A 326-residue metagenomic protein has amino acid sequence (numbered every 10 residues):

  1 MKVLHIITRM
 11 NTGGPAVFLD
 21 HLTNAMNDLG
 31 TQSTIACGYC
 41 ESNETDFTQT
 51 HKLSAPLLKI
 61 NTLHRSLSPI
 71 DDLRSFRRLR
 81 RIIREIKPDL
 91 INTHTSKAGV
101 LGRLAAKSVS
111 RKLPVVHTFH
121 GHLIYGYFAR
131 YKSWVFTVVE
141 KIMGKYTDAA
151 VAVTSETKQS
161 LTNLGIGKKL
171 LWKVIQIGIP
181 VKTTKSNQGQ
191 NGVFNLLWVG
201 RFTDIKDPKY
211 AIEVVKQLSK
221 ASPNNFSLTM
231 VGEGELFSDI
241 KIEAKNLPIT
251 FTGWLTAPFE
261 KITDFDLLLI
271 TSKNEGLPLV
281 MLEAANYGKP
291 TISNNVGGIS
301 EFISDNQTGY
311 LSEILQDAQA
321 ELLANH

Functional and structural regions predicted by a protein language model:
H5-D71, S160-G165, W172, G234-L236: N-terminal strand-loop element at the rim of the active site of nucleotide-sugar-dependent glycosyltransferases
A16-N24, F194, W198-Q217, E235-S238: A conserved mid-protein helix/loop that constitutes part of the nucleotide-sugar donor-binding site
L67-I70, T162-N163, L170-F194: Acidic anion/phosphate-binding donor-loop and adjacent secondary structure in glycosyltransferase catalytic cores
I70-R77, L113-P114, I124-Y146: Nucleotide-sugar donor phosphate/pyrophosphate-binding loop at the beta->alpha transition of glycosyltransferases
K145-L171, V181: A short, active-site helix/loop in glycosyltransferases that binds the activated sugar's phosphate group
W254, K273: Aromatic "clamp/platform" in nucleotide-sugar-dependent glycosyltransferases that forms part of the donor/acceptor
P290-S293, I303: Short hydrophobic beta-strand element within catalytic cores of glycosyltransferases and related nucleotide-activated
S300-H326: Change "using UDP/GDP/dTDP sugars" to "using nucleotide sugars
